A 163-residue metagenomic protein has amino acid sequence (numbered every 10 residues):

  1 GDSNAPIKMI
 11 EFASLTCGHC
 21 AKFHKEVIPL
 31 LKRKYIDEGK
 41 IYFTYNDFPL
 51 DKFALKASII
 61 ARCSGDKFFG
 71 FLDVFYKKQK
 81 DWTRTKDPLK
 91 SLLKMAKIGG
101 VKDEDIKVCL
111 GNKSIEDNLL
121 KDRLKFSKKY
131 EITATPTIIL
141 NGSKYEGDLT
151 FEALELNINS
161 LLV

Functional and structural regions predicted by a protein language model:
G1, R33, K129-Y130: Short secondary-structure boundary/capping segments
G1-I7: A short beta-strand-turn-helix
I7, C20, K25-L31, G39 (+7 more regions): Residues in flexible loops and secondary-structure boundaries
K8-E11, Y42-Y45, T137-I139: Soluble periplasmic/extracytoplasmic beta-strand elements of cell-envelope proteins
M9, C17, I106: Residue-level signature of catalytic and energy-coupling elements of molecular machines, predominantly ATP/GTP-dependent
A13-L15, A21-I98, K102: Structural alpha/beta surface segment adjacent to cysteine/selenocysteine redox centers across thiol/disulfide enzymes
S14, K94-V163: C-terminal cap of thioredoxin/glutaredoxin-like
